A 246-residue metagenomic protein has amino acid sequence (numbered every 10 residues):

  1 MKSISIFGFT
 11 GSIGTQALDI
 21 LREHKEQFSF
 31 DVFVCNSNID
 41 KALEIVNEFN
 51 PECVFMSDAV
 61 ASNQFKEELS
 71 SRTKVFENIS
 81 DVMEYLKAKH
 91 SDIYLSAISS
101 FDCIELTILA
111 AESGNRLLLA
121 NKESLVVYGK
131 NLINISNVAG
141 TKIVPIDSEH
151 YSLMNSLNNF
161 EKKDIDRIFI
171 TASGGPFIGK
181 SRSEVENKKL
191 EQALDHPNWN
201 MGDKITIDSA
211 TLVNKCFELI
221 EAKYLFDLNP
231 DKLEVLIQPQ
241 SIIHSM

Functional and structural regions predicted by a protein language model:
M1-E52: N-terminal Rossmann-like dinucleotide-binding module
T10, V46, Y94, G114 (+2 more regions): Residue-level signal for inorganic ion chemistry
C53, R116-L117: A short hydrophobic/small-residue beta-strand
E77-A110: Beta-loop-alpha module in the N-terminal Rossmann-like domain of NAD(P)-dependent dehydrogenases, especially those
F101-L109, K122-T141: Rossmann-fold NAD(P)-binding glycine/threonine-rich loop
L132-H150, R167-I168: Rossmann-fold dehydrogenase core element
S152-N214: Conserved anion/nucleotide-ligand pocket segment
I207-F217, E221-M246: Substrate-binding/catalytic subdomain of NAD(P)-dependent oxidoreductase enzymes
